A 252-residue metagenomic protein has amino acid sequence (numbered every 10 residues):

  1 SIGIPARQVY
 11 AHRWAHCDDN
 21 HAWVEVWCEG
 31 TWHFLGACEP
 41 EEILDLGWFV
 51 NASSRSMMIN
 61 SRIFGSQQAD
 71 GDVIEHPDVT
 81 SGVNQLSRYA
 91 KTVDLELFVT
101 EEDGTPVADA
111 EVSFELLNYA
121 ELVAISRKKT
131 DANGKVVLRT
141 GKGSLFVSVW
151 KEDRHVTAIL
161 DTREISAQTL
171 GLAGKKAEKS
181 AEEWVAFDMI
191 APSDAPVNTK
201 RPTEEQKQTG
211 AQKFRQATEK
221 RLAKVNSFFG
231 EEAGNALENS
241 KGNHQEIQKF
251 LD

Functional and structural regions predicted by a protein language model:
S1, D18-N20, W27, Q208 (+1 more regions): Secondary-structure boundary elements
I2-D72: Hydrophobic/aromatic-rich core segments of domains that either
V93-D103: A short, amphipathic beta-strand motif
E102-A120, K142-S144: Short, ordered, surface-exposed loop/turn motifs in non-cytosolic proteins
N118-T140: Short, acidic Ser/Thr/Gly-rich low-complexity loop/linker segments typical of extracellular and cell-surface proteins
G143-R154: A short, solvent-exposed beta-strand micro-motif common in secreted/extracellular proteins
E152-A177: Structured interaction patches on ligand/partner-binding surfaces of diverse proteins
A173-G234: Compositionally biased low-complexity segments at domain edges in trafficked proteins and select soluble regulators
